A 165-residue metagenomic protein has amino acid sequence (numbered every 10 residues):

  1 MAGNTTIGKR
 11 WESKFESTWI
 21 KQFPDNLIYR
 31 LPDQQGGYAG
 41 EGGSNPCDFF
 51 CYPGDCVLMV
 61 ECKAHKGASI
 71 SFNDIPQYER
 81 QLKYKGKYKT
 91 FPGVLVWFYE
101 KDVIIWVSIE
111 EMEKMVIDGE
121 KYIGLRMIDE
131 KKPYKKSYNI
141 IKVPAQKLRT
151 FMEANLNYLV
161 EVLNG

Functional and structural regions predicted by a protein language model:
M1-G40: Acidic-basic catalytic patches of nuclease active cores, encompassing PD-(D/E)XK and other metal-cofactor nuclease
W19, F49-C51, D55-K66: Conserved catalytic cores of phosphodiester-cleaving nucleases, focusing on short active-site segments
N45: Beta-rich catalytic cores
F50, M59-E61, L82, T90-W97: Short, hydrophobic/aromatic-rich beta-strand segments within well-structured domains
K66-Y78: Active-site-adjacent loop/helix micro-motif of nuclease/hydrolase catalytic cores
K85-K114: Nucleic-acid nuclease catalytic cores
G119-G124: Acidic, low-complexity, intrinsically disordered interaction modules
I128-G165: Charged phosphate-binding loop/patch that engages nucleotide di/tri-phosphates or the phosphate backbone of nucleic
